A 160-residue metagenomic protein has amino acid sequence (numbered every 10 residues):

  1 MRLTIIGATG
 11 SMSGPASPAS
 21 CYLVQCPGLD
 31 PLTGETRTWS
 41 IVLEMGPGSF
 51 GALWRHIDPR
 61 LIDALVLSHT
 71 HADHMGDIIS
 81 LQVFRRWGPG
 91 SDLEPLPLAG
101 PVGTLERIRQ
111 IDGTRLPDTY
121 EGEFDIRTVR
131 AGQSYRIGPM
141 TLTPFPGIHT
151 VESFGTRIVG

Functional and structural regions predicted by a protein language model:
M1-G160: Binuclear metal-dependent hydrolase catalytic cores
